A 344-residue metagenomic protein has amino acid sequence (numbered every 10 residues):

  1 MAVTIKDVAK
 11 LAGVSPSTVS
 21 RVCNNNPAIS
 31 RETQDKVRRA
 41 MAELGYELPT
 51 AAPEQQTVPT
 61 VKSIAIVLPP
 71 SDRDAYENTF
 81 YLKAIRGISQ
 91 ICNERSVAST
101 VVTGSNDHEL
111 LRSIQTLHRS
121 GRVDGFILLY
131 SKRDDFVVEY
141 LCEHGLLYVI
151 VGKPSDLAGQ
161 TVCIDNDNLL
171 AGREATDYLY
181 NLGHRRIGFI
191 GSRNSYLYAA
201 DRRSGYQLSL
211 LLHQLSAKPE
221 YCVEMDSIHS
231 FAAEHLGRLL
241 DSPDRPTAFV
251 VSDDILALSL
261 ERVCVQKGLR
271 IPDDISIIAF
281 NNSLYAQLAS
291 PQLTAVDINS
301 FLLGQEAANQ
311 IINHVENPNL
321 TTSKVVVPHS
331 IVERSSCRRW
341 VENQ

Functional and structural regions predicted by a protein language model:
M1-T60, N343: N-terminal helix-turn-helix DNA-binding module of bacterial transcription factors
V3, Y46-R112: Amphipathic helical "hinge" segments at domain boundaries
P70-K83, V101-E109, I164-E174, I190-H235 (+4 more regions): Hinge/beta->alpha junction and helix N-cap segments in small-molecule ligand-binding domains
L110-R122, A232-D244: Short, well-structured alpha-helical segments in soluble
V123-L129, G188-I190, C222, P243-D253 (+1 more regions): Periplasmic-binding protein-like
L129-A171, I255, N281-L293: Flexible loop/hinge segments that line or gate small-molecule binding clefts
A233-Q344: Flexible loop/turn connectors
